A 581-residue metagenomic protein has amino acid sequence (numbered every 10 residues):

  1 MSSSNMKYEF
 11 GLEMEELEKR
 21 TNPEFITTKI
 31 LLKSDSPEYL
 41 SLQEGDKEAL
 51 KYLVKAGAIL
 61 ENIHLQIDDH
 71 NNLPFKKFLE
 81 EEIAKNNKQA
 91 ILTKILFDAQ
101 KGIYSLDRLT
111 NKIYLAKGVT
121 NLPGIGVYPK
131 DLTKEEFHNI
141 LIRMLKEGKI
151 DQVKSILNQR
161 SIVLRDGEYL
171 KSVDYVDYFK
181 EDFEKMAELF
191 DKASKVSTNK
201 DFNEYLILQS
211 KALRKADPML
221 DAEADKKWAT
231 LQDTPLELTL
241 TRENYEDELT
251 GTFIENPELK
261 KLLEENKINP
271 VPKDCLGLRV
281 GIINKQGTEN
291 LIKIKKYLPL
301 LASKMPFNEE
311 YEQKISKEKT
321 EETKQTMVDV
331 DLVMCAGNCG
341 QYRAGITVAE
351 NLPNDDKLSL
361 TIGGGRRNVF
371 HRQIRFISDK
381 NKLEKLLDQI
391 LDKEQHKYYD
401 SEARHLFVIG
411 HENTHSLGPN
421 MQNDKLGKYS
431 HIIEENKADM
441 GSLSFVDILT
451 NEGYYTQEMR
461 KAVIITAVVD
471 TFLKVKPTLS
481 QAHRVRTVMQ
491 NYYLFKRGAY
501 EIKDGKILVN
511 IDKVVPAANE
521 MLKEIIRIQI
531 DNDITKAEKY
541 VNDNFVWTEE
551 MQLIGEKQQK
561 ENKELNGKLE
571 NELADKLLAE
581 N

Functional and structural regions predicted by a protein language model:
K7-Q209: N-terminal helix-rich structural modules
D69-K77, F202-I207, E223-A224, K425-L426 (+1 more regions): Short, glycine/acidic-rich hinge or "gate" loops at secondary-structure transitions that mediate conformational
Y178, D182-D392, D400: Contiguous, non-catalytic segments that form substrate-binding/exosite surfaces or channel walls
N199, H431-I448: An active-site-proximal "capping" alpha-helix that borders the catalytic cofactor pocket
F407-N420, A438, L443: Active-site recognition of the HExxH zinc-binding catalytic motif
P419-N436: Post-HEXXH active-site segment of zinc metalloproteases
L443, D447-N542: Long, well-structured alpha-helical subdomains associated with metal-dependent extracellular/ecto-lumenal hydrolases
I526-N581: Extended, compositionally biased alpha-helical segments that mediate assembly or anchoring
